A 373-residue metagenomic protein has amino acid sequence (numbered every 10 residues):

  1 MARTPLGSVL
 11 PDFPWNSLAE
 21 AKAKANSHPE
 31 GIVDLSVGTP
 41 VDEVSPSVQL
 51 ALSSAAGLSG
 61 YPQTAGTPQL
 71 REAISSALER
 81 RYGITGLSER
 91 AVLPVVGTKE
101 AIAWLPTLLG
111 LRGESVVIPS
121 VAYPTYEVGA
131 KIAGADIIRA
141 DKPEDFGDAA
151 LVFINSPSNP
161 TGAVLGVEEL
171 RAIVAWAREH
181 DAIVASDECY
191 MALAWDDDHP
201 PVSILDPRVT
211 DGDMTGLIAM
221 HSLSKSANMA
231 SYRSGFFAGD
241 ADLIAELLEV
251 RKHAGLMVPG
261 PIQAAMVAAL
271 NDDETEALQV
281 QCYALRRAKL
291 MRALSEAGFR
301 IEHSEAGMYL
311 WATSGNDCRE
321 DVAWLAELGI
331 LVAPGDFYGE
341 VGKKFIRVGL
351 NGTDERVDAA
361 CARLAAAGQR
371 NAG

Functional and structural regions predicted by a protein language model:
A2-G97, W104, A269-L270, R370-G373: N-terminal small-domain helix-loop-helix segment of the aminotransferase-like
H28, A133, E179-H180, A297 (+2 more regions): Helix C-cap/helix->beta junction micro-motif
L58-A175, A192-G212, I218: Conserved core of the PLP fold type I
I118, R139, S186, V332-P334: Hydrophobic residues in well-ordered beta-strands that form the structural core
T210-A284, G368: Conserved core segment of the aminotransferase class I/II
G212, E327-V332, Y338-G373: PLP-dependent enzyme catalytic core of the Aspartate aminotransferase-like
Q263, V267, Y283-M291, I301-T313 (+1 more regions): Conserved glycine-rich beta-strand-loop-beta hairpin in the small C-terminal domain of fold type I
